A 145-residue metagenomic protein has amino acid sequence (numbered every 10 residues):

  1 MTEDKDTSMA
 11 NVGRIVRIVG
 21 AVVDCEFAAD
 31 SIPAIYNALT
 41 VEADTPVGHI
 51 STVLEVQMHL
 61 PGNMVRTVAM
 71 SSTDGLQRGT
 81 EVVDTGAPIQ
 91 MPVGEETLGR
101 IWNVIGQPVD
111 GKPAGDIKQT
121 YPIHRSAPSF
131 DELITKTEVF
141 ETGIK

Functional and structural regions predicted by a protein language model:
T2-D110, G115: N-terminal accessory targeting/assembly segments
V82, V109-K145: P-loop NTPase nucleotide-binding/switch module
